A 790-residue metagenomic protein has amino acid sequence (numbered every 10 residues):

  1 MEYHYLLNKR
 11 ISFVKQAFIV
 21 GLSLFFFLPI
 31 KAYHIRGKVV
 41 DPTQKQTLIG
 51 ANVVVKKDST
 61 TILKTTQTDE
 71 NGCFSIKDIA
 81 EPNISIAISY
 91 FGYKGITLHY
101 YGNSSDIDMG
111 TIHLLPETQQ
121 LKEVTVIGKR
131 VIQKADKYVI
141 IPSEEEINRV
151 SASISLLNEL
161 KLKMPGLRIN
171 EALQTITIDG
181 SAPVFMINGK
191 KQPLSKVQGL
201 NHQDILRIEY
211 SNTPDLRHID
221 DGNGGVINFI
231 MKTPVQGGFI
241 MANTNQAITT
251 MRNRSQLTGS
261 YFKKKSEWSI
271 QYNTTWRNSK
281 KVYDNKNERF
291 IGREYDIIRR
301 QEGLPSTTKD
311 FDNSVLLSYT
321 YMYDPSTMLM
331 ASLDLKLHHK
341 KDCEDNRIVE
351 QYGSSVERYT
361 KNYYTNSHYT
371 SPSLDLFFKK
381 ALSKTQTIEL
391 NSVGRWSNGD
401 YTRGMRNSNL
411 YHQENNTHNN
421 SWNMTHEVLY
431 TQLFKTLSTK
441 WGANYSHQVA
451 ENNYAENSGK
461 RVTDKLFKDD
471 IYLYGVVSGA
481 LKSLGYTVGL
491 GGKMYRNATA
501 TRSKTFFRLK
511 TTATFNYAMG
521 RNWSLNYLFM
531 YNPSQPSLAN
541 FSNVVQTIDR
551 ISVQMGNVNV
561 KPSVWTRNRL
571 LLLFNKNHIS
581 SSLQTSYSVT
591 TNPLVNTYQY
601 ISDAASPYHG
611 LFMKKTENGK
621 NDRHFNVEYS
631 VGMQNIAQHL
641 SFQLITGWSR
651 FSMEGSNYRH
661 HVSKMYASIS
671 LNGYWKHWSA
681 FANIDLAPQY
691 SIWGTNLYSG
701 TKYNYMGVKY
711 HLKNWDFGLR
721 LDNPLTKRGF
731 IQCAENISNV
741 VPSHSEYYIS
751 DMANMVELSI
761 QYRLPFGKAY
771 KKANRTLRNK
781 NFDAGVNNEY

Functional and structural regions predicted by a protein language model:
V40, N52-K56, S89-Y93, I107-I147 (+2 more regions): Short, acidic, small-residue-rich periplasmic hinge/interaction motif at the N-terminus of Gram-negative outer-membrane
S59-C73: Short, acidic Ser/Thr/Gly-rich low-complexity loop/linker segments typical of extracellular and cell-surface proteins
D108-H113, E123, I127, S153-E159 (+5 more regions): N-terminal periplasmic accessory domains that precede and gate Gram-negative outer-membrane beta-barrel machines
A172-T213: Periplasmic plug
D220-I227, V235-D284, D310-N313: Outer-membrane beta-barrel translocator/receptor signature
T244-I248, K263, T274-N278, L335-K341 (+16 more regions): Transmembrane beta-strands of outer-membrane beta-barrel pores
D312-K340, Y363-R502, F506-T512, N516-N522 (+4 more regions): Face-selective signature of the C-terminal outer-membrane beta-barrel domain
W523, P533-S582, V589-T591, L611-F625 (+1 more regions): Outer-membrane beta-barrel signature, preferentially recognizing the C-terminal barrel domain of Gram-negative
